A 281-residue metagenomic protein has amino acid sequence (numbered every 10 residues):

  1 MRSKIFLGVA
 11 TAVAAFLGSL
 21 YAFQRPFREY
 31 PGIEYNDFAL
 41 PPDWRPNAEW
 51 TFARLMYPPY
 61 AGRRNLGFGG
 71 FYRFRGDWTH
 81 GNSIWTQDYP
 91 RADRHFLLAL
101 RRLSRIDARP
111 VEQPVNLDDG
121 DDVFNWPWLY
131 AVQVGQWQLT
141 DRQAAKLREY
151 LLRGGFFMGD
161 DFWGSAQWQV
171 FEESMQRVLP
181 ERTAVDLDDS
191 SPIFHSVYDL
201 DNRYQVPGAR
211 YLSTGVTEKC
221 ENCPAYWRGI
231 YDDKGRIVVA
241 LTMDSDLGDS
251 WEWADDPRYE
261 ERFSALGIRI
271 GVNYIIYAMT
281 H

Functional and structural regions predicted by a protein language model:
M1-V9: Bacterial N-terminal signal peptides that target proteins for export
G8-F16: Bacterial N-terminal signal peptides
Y21-W128, V134-G135, D246-D249, W253-H281: Aromatic-Pro/Gly-enriched surface loop or interdomain linker that acts as a lid/target-recognition segment
F27-N36, Y60, R64-G67, A166-G248 (+3 more regions): An acidic, glycine-rich "communication" segment
F52, V123-W168: Short alpha-beta junction capping motif
A92, F96, Q143-K146, Q167 (+2 more regions): Stable alpha-helical elements in mature extracytoplasmic
R101-R109, Q113-L117, R142-L147, R153 (+1 more regions): Non-catalytic interaction surface on structured domains
I106-N116, G159-G164, R182-S190: Surface-exposed patches in mature extracellular/periplasmic domains of secreted proteins
